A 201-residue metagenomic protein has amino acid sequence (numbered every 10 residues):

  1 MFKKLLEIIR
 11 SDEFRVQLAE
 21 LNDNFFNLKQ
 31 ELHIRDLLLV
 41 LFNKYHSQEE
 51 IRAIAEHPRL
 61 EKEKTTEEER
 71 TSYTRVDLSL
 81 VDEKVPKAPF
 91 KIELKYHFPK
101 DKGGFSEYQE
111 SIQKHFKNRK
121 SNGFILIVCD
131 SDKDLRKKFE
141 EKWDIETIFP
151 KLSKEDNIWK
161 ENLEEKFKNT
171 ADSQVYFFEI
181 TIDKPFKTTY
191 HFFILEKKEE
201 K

Functional and structural regions predicted by a protein language model:
M1-F2, A19, H57-R70, T74 (+2 more regions): N-terminal intrinsically disordered, cationic/polar leader segments that include organellar targeting peptides
M1-K64: Acidic-basic catalytic patches of nuclease active cores, encompassing PD-(D/E)XK and other metal-cofactor nuclease
F26, E49-P86, T181-F186: Active-site metal-binding core of divalent-cation-utilizing nuclease and nuclease-like domains
L60, H97-P99, S131-D132: Short, solvent-exposed loop/turn segments at secondary-structure junctions
L78-D82, A88-P99: Conserved catalytic cores of phosphodiester-cleaving nucleases, focusing on short active-site segments
H97-R119: Mg2+/Mn2+-dependent nuclease catalytic core
N122-V128: Conserved beta-strand signature within the Rossmann-like core of class I S-adenosyl-L-methionine
V128-K201: Domain-level recognition of nuclease-like catalytic cores that cleave nucleotide substrates
